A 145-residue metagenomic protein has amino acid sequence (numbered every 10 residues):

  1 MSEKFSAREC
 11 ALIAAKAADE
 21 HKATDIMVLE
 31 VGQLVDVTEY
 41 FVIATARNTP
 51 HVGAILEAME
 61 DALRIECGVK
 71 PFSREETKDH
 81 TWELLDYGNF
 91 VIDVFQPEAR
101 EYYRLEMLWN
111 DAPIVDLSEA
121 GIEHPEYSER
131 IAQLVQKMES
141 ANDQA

Functional and structural regions predicted by a protein language model:
M1-V28, G32-Q33, P50, A54 (+5 more regions): Long, contiguous binding/interaction regions
D36-E39, D86-N89: A short, glycine/Asx- and small/polar-enriched loop/turn that sits immediately N-terminal to a beta-strand
I43-T45: Short hydrophobic/aromatic beta-strand micro-patches that form the beta-sheet surface supporting nucleotide- or nucleic
I55-E60: Short amphipathic alpha-helices in soluble, non-transmembrane regions that often serve as interface/regulatory elements
D61-F72: Nucleotide-binding motor/catalytic cores of P-loop/tubulin-like NTPases across gene-expression machines
